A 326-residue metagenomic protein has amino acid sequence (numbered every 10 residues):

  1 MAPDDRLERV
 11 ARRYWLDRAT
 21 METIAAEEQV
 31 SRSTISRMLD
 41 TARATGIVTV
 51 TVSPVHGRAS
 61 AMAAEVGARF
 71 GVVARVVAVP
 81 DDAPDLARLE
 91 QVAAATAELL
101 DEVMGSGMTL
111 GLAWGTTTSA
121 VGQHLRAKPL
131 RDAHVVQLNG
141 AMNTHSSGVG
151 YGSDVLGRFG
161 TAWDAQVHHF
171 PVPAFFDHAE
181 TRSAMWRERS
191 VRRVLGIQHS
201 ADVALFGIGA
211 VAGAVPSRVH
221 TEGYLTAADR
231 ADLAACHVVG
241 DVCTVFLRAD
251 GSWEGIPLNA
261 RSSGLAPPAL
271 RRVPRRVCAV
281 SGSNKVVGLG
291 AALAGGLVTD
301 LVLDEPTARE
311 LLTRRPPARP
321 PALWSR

Functional and structural regions predicted by a protein language model:
A2-A11, W15-I24, Q29, R37-D40 (+2 more regions): Conserved phosphate- and dinucleotide-binding cores of soluble alpha/beta proteins, encompassing both enzyme active
S33: Key DNA-contact positions within bacterial/archaeal DNA-binding proteins
R37-G111, Q123-R131, A141-Y151, W324-S325: HTH-adjacent hinge/linker in prokaryotic transcriptional regulators
V77-V79, L138, F170-V172: Conserved beta-strand termini and adjacent loop/short-helix elements that scaffold enzyme active sites in alpha/beta
L112, V135-Q137, H169, C278: Structural beta-sheet core signal
V121-Q123, L311: Short hydrophobic alpha-helical segments that form membrane-spanning helices or hydrophobic packing faces of helical
